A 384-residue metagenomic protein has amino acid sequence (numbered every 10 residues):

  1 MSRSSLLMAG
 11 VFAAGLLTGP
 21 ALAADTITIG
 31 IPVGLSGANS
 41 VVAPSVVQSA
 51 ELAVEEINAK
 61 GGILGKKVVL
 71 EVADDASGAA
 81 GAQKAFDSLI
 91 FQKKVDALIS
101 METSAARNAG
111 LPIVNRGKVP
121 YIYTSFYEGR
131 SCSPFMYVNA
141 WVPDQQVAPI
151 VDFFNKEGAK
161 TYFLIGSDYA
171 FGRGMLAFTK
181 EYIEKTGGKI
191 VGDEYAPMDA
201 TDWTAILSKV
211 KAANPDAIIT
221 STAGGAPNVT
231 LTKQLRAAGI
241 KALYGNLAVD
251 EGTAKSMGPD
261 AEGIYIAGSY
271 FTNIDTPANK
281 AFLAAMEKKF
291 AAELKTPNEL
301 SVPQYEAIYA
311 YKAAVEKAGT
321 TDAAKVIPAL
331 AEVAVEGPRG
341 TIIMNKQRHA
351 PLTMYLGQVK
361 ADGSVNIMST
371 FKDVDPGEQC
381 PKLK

Functional and structural regions predicted by a protein language model:
S2-G10, A23-K384: Extracytosolic ligand-binding ectodomains
L17-A23: Sec/Tat signal peptide C-region and signal peptidase I cleavage site
